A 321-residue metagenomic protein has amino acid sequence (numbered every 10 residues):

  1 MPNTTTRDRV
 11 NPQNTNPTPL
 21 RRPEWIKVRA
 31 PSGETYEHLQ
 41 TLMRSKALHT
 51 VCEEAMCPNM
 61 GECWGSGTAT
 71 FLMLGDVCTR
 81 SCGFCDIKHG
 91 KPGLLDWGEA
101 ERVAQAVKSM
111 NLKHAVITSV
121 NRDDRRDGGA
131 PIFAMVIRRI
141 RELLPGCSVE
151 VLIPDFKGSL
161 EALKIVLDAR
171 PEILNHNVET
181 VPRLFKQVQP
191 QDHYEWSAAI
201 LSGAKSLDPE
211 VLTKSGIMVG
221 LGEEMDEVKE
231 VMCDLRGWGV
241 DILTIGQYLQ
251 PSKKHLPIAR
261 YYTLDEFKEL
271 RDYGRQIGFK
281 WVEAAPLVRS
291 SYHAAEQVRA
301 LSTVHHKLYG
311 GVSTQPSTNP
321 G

Functional and structural regions predicted by a protein language model:
M1-T70, E101-N111, M135-G146, L167-A169 (+1 more regions): Auxiliary Fe-S-binding modules of radical SAM enzymes
V51-C63, L74-H89: Local cysteine-cluster metal-coordination motifs and their immediate loop/turn environment, predominantly Fe-S cluster
E53, M73-L74, T118, L152 (+2 more regions): A secondary-structure boundary/capping signal
A69, R80, L174: Change "...and in nucleic-acid phosphodiester-cleaving endonucleases..." to "...and in nucleic-acid processing enzymes
D76-T79, L112, E179-V181, Y248-Q250: Short connector loops/turns at beta-strand edges and beta->alpha or beta->beta junctions
S81, R125, L184, K253 (+1 more regions): Glycine/Thr-rich phosphate-binding loops of Rossmann-like dinucleotide-binding domains
D86-R102, S109-S202, I242-T244: Core AdoMet radical
